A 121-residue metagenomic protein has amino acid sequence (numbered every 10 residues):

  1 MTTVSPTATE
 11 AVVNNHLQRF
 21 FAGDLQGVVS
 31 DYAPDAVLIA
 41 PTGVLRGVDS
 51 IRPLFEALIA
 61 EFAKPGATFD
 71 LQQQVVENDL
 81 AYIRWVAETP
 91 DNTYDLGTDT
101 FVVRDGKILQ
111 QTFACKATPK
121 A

Functional and structural regions predicted by a protein language model:
M1-S30: Short, low-complexity N-terminal intrinsically disordered segments enriched in polar/charged residues
P6, L25-G27, A33-E77: A solvent-exposed, acidic/Ser-Thr-rich amphipathic alpha-helical stretch
V44, D91-D95, K107: Short acidic/polar mixed-charge low-complexity motifs
A67-F69, T93-D99: Short, surface-exposed coil-to-beta transition loops
I83-P90: Short beta-strand segments that buttress and anchor functional surface loops
L96-A121: Short beta-strand edge/turn micro-motifs at domain boundaries
